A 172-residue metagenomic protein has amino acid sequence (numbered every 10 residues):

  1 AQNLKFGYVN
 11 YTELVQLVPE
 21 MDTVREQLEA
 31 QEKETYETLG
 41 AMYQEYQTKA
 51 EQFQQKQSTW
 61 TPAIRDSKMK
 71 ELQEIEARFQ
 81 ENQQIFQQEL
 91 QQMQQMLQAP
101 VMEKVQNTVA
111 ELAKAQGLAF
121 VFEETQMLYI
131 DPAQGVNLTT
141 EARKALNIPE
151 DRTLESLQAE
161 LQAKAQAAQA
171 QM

Functional and structural regions predicted by a protein language model:
A1-M172: Amphipathic, charged alpha-helical segments and their helix-to-coil junctions in extracytoplasmic/peripheral assemblies
